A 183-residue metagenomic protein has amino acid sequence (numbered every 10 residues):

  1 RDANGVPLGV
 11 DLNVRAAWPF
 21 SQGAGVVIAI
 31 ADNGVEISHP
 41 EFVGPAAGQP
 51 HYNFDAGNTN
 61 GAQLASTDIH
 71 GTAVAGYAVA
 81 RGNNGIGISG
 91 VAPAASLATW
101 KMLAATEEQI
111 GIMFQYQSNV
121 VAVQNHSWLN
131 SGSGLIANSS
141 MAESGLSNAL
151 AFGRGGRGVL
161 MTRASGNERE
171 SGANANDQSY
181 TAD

Functional and structural regions predicted by a protein language model:
R1-T99, L103-M141, N148, G153-V159: Active-site core segment of subtilase-fold serine proteases
E107-Q109, G132, R163-D183: Active-site-adjacent substrate-recognition loops and nearby beta-strands within hydrolase catalytic domains
